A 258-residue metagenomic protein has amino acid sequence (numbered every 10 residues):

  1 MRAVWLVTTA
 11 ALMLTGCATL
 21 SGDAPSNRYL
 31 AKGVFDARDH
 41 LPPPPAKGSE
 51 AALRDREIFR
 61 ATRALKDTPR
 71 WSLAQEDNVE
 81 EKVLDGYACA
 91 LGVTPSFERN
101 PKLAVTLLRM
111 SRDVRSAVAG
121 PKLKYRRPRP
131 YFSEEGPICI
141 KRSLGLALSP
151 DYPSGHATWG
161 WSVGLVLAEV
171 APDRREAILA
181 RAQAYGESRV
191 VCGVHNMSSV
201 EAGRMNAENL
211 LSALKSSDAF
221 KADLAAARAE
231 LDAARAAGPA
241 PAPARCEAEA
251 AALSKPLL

Functional and structural regions predicted by a protein language model:
M1-V7: Bacterial N-terminal signal peptides that target proteins for export
L14-G16: C-terminal motif of bacterial Sec signal peptides marking the signal peptidase cleavage site
T19-V191, S216-A219, D223, A234 (+2 more regions): Hydrophobic alpha-helical bundle signature of multipass membrane enzymes
H156, H195, G203: Histidine-centered divalent metal-coordination motifs
E208-L210: Catalytic phosphate/nucleotide-handling subdomain of diverse soluble enzymes
A225-A227: Extracytoplasmic/periplasmic copper-protein system
L231-P239: Replace "edges of transmembrane helices
